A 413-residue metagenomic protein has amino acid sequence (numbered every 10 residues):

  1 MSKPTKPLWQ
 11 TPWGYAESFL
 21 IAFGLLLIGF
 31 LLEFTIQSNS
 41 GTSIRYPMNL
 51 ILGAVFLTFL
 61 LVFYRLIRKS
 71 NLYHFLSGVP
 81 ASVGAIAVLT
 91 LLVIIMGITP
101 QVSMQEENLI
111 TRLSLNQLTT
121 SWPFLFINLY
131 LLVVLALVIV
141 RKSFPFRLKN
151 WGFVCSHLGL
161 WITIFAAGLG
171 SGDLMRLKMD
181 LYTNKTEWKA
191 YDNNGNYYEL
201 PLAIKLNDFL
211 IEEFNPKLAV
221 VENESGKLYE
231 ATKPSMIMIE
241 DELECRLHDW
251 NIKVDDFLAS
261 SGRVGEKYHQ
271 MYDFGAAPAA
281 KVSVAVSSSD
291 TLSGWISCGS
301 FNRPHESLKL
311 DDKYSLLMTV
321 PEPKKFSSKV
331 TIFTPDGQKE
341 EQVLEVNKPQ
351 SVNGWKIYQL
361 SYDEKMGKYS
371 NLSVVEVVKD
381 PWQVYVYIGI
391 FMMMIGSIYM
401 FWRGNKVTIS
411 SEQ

Functional and structural regions predicted by a protein language model:
M1-Q413: Solvent-exposed, non-transmembrane regions of integral membrane proteins
